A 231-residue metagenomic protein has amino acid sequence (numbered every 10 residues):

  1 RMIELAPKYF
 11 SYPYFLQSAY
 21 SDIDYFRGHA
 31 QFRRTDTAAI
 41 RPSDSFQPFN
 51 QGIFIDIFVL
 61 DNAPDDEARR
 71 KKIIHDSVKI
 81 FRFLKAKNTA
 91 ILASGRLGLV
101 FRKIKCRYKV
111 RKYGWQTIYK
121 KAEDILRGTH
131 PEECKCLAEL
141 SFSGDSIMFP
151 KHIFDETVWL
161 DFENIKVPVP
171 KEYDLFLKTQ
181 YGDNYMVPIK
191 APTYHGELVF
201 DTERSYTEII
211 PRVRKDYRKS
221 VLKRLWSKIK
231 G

Functional and structural regions predicted by a protein language model:
I3-R70, H75, L84-S94, G98-Y181 (+1 more regions): Conserved catalytic core of two-metal-ion nucleotidyltransferases
I80-R82: Mobile amphipathic helical/loop "lid" adjacent to a hydrophobic cofactor/ligand pocket
